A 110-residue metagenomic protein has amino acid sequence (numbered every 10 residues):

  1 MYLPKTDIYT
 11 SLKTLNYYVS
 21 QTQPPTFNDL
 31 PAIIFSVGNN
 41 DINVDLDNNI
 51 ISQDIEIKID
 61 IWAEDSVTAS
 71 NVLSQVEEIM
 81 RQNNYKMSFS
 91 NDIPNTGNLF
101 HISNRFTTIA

Functional and structural regions predicted by a protein language model:
M1-Y18, S36-V37, D41-A110: Charged, amphipathic alpha-helical segments and their flanking helix caps
Y18-P24: Positively charged, small/polar-rich N-terminal and surface patches that mediate targeting and assembly and bind
P25-T26, P94: Conserved beta-strand edge residues that scaffold enzyme active sites
F27-N28, D54: A generic fold-level signal
D29-V37: A short, hydrophobic beta-strand-centered structural micro-motif
